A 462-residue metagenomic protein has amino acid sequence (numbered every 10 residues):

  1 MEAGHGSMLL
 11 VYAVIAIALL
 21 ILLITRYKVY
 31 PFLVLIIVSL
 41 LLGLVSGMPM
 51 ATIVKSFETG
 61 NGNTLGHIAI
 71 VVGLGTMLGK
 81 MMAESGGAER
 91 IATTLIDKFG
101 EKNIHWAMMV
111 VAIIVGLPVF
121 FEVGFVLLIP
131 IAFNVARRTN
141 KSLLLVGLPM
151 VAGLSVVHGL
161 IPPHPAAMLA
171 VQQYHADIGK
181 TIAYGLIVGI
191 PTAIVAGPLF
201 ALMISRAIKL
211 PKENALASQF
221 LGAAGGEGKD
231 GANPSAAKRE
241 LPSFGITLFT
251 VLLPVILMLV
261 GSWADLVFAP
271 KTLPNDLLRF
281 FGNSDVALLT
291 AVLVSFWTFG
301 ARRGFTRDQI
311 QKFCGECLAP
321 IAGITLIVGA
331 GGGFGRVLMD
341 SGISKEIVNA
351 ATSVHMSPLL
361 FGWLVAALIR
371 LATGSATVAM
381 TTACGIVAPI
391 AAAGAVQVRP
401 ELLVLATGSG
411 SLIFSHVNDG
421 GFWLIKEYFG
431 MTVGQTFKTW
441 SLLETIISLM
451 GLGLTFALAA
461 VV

Functional and structural regions predicted by a protein language model:
E2-M77, R90-T94, K98, L257-A330 (+1 more regions): Hydrophobic transmembrane alpha-helices of multi-pass solute/ion transporters
E2-S7, A183-K312: Long, contiguous bundles of hydrophobic transmembrane helices that form the permeation core of multi-pass
S7-V11, M50, G62-I68, L95-V110 (+6 more regions): Membrane-interfacial loop-to-helix junctions in multi-pass transporters
Y12-I24, I36-L44, V72-M77, A112-V115 (+7 more regions): Hydrophobic core segments of alpha-helical transmembrane domains in multi-pass membrane transport and ion-translocation
Y27-P31, L65-I68, G79-E89, V115-P130 (+4 more regions): Short helix-coil transition sites and intra-membrane helix breaks within transmembrane domains of multi-pass
S46, A83-A88, K98-K102, V135-V146 (+6 more regions): Juxtamembrane helix-boundary/capping and inter-helix hinge elements in multi-pass membrane proteins
I96-Y184, A372-S409: Hydrophobic transmembrane alpha-helices that form the pore/transport pathway of multi-pass ion and small-solute
F99-K102, G189, P358-V462: C-terminal transmembrane helix pair
